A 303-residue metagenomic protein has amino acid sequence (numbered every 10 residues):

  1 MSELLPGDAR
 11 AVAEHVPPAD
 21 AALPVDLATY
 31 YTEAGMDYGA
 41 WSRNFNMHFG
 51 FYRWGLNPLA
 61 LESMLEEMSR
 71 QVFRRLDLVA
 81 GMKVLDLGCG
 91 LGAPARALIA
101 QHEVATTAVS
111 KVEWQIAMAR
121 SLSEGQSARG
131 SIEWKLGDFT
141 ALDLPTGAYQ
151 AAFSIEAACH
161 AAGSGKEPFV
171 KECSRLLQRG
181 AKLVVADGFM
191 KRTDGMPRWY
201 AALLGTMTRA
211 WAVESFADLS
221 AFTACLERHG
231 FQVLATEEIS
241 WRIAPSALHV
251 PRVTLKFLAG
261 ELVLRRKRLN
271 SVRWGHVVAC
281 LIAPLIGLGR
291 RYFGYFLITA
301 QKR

Functional and structural regions predicted by a protein language model:
M1-A40: N-terminal auxiliary segments of SAM/dcSAM-dependent transferases
F49-F51, L59-A80: Conserved alpha-helix/loop element of class I SAM-dependent methyltransferases that forms part of the SAM/SAH-binding
L85, P94-A141: Class I SAM-dependent methyltransferase SAM/SAH-binding core
T140-A152: A short acidic, Gly/Pro-enriched loop at the edge of an enzyme's catalytic core that lines a small-molecule cofactor
E167-K182: A short glycine-rich, Lys/Arg-flanked "PGG" loop and its adjoining helix->strand segment in the class I
F189-V213: Short, glycine-/aromatic-enriched active-site segment of Class I SAM-dependent methyltransferases
E214-G230: Short alpha-helix
E237-R303: Conserved Class I S-adenosyl-L-methionine
